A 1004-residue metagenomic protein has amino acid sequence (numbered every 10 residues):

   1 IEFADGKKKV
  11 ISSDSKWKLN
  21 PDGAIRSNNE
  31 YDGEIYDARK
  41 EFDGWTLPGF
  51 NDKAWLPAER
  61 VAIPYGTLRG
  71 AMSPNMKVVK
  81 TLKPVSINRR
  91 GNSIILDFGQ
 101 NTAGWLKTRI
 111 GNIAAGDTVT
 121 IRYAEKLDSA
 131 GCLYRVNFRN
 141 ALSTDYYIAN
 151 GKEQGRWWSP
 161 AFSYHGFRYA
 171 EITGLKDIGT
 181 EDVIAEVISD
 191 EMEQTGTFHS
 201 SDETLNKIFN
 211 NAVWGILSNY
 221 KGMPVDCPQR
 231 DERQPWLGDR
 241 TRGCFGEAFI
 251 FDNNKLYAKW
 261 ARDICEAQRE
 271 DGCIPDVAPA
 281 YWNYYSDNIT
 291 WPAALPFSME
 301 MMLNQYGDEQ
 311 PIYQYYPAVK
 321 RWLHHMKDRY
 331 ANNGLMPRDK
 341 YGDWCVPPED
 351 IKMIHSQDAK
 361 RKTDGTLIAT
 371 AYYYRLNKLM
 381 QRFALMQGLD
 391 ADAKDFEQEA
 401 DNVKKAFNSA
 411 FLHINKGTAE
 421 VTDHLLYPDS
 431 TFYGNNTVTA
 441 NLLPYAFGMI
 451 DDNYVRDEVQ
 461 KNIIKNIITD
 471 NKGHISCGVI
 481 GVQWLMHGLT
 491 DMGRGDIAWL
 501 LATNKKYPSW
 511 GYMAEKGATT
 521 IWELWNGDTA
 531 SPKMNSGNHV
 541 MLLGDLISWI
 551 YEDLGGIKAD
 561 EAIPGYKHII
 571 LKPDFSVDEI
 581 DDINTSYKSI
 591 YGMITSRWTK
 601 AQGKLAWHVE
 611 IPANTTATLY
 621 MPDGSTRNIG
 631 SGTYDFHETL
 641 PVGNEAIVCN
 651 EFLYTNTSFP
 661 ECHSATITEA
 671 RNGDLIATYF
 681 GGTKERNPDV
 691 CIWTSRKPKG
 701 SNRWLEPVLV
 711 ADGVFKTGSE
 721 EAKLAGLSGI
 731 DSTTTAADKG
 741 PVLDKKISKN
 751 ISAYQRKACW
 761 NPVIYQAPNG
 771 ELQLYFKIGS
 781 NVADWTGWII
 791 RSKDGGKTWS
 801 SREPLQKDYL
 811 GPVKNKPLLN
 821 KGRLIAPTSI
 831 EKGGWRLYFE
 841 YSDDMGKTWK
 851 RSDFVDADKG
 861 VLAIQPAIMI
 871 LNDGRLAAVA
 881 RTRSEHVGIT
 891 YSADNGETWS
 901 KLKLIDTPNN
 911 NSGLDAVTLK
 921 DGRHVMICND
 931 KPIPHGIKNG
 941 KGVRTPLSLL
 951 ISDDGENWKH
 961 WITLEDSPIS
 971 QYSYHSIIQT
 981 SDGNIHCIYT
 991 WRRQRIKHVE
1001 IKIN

Functional and structural regions predicted by a protein language model:
I1-F3, I11-G44, A71, S129 (+1 more regions): Non-catalytic C-terminal accessory modules of carbohydrate-active enzymes
I1-R230, G238-D239, K255-L256, P275-P279 (+5 more regions): Extracellular/oxidizing-compartment recognition motifs
S12-P21, T180-N211, I216-Y220, P224-D276 (+5 more regions): Active-site acid/base region of carbohydrate-active enzymes
Y36, D231-E232, I250, L295-P296 (+7 more regions): C-terminal capping/lid segments that line or modulate ligand- or cofactor-binding pockets
W105-A115, T120-E125, F162, T173 (+5 more regions): Alpha-helical support elements that line or immediately flank enzyme active sites and cofactor-binding pockets
T118, L175-V183, F249-R262, Q268 (+13 more regions): Structural helix-adjacent loops and short alpha-helical linkers that scaffold large soluble proteins
C132-L142, N254-H355, K362, K506-D528 (+3 more regions): Helix-terminus loop motifs that line ligand-binding clefts
V346-I351, R375, W549, P641-N1004: Asp-box/BNR beta-propeller blade signature and adjacent active/binding-site loops in extracellular glycan-interacting
